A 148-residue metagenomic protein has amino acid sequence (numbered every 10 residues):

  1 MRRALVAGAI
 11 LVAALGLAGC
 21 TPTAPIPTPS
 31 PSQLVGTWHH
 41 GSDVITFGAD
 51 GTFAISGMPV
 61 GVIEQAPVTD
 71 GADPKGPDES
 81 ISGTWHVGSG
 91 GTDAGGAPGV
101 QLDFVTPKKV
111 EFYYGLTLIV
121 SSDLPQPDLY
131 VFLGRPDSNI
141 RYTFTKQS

Functional and structural regions predicted by a protein language model:
M1-G8: Bacterial N-terminal signal peptides that target proteins for export
L15-G19: C-terminal motif of bacterial Sec signal peptides marking the signal peptidase cleavage site
P22, P77-G90, D128-S148: Edge beta-strand at a domain terminus
T23-H39, T46: N-terminal helix-cap/turn-to-beta initiation motif at the start of protein domains
L34, G41-D43, A49, I81-W85 (+1 more regions): Residues that flank catalytic or metal-binding motifs in active/ligand-binding sites
L34, T46-A54, L118-Y130, Q147-S148: Short, solvent-exposed coil/turn segments at beta-strand boundaries
H39-D43, I55-P59, L133: Beta-turn initiation residues at beta-strand->coil junctions
V44, V60-D128: Contiguous, well-ordered beta-strand patches that form the walls/edges of small beta-barrel/beta-sandwich domains
